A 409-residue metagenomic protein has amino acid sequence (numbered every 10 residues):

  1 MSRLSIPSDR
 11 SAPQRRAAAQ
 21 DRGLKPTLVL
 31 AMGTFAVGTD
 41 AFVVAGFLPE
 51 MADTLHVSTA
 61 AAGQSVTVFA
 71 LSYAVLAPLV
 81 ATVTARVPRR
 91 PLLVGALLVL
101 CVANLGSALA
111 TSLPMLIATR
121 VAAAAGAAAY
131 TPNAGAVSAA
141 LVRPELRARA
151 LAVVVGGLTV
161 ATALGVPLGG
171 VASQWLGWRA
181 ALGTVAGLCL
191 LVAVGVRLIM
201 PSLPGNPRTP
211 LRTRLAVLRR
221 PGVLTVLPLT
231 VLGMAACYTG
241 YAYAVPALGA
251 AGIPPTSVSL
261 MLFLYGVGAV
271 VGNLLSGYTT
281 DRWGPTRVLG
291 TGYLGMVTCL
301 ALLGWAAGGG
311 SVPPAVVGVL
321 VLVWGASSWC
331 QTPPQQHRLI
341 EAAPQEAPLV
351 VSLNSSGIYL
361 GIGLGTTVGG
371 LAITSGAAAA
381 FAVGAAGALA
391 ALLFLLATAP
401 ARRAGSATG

Functional and structural regions predicted by a protein language model:
T54-H56, P88, L109-M115, A306-A307: Helix-breaking motifs and short loop linkers at transmembrane-helix boundaries and internal kinks in secondary membrane
V75-T111: Conserved MFS/SLC helix-loop-helix module at the cytosolic interface between two early adjacent transmembrane helices
L76-R89, G272-P285, I373: Helix-to-loop junctions at the C-terminal end of transmembrane segments in multipass secondary transporters
R90-L93, L116, L289: Primarily marks hydrophobic transmembrane alpha-helices of the MFS/SLC 12-helix fold
V102-G106, P114-A123, A315-V323: Paired small-residue
L113-M115, R143-M200: Helix-loop-helix hairpin linking two adjacent transmembrane segments in secondary transporters
T119-L158: Cytoplasmic helix-loop-helix junction between adjacent transmembrane helices in 12-TM secondary transporters
R287-P334: C-terminal transmembrane helical hairpin of 12-TM major facilitator-type secondary transporters
